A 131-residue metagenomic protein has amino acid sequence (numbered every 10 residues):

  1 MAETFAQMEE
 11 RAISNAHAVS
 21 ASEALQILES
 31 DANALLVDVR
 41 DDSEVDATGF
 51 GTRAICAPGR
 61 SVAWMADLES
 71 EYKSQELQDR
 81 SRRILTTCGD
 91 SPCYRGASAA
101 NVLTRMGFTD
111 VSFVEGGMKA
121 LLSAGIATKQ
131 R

Functional and structural regions predicted by a protein language model:
M1-G51, K129-R131: Flexible, polar/low-complexity N-terminal or interdomain linker segments that lie immediately upstream of folded
A21, G59, G116: Active-site donor-binding loop signature of nucleotide-sugar glycosyltransferases
S43, A63, P92: Glycine-rich nucleotide phosphate-binding loop and flanking beta-alpha elements of Rossmann-like dinucleotide-binding
G49, A66, G125: Short, flexible helix/strand-to-coil boundary loops that buttress conserved ligand/catalytic motifs in alpha/beta
R53-S61, F108-F113: Short hydrophobic/aromatic-enriched beta-strand-loop microsegments
S61-Y72: Glycine-rich oxoanion-binding loops at beta->alpha junctions
E71-L122: Catalytic cysteine-centered active loop of the rhodanese-like fold, especially the PTP/DSP P-loop
A120-Q130: C-terminal end-helix/capping segment
